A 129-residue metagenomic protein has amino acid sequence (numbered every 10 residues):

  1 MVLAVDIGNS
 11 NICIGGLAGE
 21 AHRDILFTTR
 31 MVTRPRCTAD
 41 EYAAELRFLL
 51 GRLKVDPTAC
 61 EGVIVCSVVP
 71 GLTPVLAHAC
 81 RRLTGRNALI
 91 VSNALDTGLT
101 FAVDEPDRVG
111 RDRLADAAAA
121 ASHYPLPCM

Functional and structural regions predicted by a protein language model:
M1, G85-R86, Y124-P127: Short coil/turn connectors at secondary-structure junctions
M1-F48, L53: Short glycine-rich, Thr/Ser-proximal phosphate-binding strand/loop in the N-terminal lobe of ATP-dependent enzymes
V2-D6, I64, C128-M129: Short glycine-aspartate micro-motif
D6-I7, D56-P57, A121-Y124: Solvent-exposed alpha-helices and their adjacent loops that cap or buttress functional pockets in soluble metabolic
R47-K54, A77, A118-S122: Generic structural signal for well-ordered alpha-helical scaffold segments
L53-R108: Short beta-strand-loop/turn "lid" adjacent to the catalytic site in phosphate-handling enzymes
G98-M129: Conserved phosphate-binding catalytic cores of ATP/NTP-utilizing and phosphoryl-transfer enzymes
